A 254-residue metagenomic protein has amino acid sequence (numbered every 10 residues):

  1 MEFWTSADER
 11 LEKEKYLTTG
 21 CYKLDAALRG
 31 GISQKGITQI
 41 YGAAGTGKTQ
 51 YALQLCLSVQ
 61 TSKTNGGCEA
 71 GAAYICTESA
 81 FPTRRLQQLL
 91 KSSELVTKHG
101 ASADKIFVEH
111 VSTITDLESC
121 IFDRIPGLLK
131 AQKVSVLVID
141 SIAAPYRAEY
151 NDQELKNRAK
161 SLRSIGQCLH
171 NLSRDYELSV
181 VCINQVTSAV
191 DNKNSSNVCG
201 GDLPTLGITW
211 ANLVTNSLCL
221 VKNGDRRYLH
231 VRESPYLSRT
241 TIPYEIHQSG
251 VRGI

Functional and structural regions predicted by a protein language model:
M1-H99: The Walker A/P-loop phosphate-binding site
L17-C21, D25, Q34, T49 (+5 more regions): Amphipathic alpha-helical transducer elements in NTP-driven molecular machines
L24, I40, L86, I106 (+4 more regions): Conserved RecA-like P-loop NTPase ATPase core
G30-S33, S62-C68, V96-A101, G127-Q132 (+2 more regions): Conserved catalytic network of the ASCE P-loop NTPase/AAA+ motor domain
T38, A73-I75, F107-E109, V181 (+1 more regions): Hydrophobic/aromatic beta-strand patches that form the interior of the parallel beta-sheet core in alpha/beta enzyme
Q54-L55, Q87-L90, N151-E154, S195-V198 (+1 more regions): Short, glycine/charged-enriched secondary-structure capping and boundary segments
G67-E154: Conserved inter-motif catalytic segment of the P-loop NTP-binding fold
K160-R163, Q167, N171-I254: Phosphate-binding/switch region of NTP-binding enzymes
